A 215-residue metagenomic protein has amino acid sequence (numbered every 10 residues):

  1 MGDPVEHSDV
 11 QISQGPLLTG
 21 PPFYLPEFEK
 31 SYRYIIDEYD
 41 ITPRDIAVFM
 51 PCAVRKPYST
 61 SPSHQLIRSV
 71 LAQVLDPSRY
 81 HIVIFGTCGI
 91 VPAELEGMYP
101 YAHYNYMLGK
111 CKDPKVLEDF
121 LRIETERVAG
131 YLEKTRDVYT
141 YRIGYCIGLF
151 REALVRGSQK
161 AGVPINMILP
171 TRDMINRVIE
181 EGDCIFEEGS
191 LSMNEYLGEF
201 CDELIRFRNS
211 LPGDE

Functional and structural regions predicted by a protein language model:
M1, Q14, F85-C88, I143 (+2 more regions): Feature targets compositionally biased, intrinsically disordered low-complexity regions with long contiguous runs
M1-L75: Active-site and ligand/interface coordination hotspots across diverse enzymes and nucleic-acid-associated assemblies
D3, D9, D37-D40, D45 (+8 more regions): Acidic-enriched, low-complexity/disordered segments with a strong bias for Aspartate over Glutamate
S8, S78-H81, G86, T140-Y141 (+1 more regions): Generic structural motif recognizing short loop/turn segments at the entrances and edges of beta-strands
Y24, Y32-Y34, Y39, Y58 (+6 more regions): Sequence-level detector for tyrosine residue identity
T42-E133, C184-F186: Conserved mixed alpha/beta catalytic, RNA-binding, or beta-rich assembly cores of soluble enzyme, regulatory
E118-E215: Glycine/proline-rich loop-helix segments at beta-alpha junctions forming the active-site rim of enzyme cores
